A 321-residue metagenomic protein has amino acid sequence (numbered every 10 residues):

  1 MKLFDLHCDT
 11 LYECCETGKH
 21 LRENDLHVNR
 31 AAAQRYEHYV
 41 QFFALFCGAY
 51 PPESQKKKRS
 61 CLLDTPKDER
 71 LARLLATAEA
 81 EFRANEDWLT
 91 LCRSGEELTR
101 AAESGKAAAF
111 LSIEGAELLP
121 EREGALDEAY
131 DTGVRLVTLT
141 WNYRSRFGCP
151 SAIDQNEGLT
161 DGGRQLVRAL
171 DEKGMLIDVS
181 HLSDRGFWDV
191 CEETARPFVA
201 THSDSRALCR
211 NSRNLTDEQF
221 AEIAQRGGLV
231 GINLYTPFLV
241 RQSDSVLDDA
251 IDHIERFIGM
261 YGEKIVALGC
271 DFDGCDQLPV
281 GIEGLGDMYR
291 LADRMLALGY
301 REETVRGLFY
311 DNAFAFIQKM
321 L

Functional and structural regions predicted by a protein language model:
K2-D5, V40, T90, A108-S112 (+5 more regions): Structural preference for beta-strand elements that scaffold enzyme active sites
H7, A33, S94, G133 (+7 more regions): Conserved, mostly hydrophobic/aromatic
D9-L11, F46, S94, E114-A116 (+6 more regions): Active-site beta-loop-alpha junctions enriched in small/polar residues
G18-R35, R290-D293: Short catalytic helix/loop segments, enriched in acidic residues and glycine and frequently bearing histidine
A32-E123, R144, S151-E157, D161-A169 (+1 more regions): A metal-dependent hydrolase metal-coordination microenvironment
E121-D131, I153-V199, S212-G227, D248-K264: Histidine/acidic residue-rich metal-binding segments in metalloenzymes
L234, Y261-L285: Short acidic/histidine-rich active-site segments
E283-L321: Mid-to-C-terminal alpha-helical segments outside catalytic/metal-binding sites
